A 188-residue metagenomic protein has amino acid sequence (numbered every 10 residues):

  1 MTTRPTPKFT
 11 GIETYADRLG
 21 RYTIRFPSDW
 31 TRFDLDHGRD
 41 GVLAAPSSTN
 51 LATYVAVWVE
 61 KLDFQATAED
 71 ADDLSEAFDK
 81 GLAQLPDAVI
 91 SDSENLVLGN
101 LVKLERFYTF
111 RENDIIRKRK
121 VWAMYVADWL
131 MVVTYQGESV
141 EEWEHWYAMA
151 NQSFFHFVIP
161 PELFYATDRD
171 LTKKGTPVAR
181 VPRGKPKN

Functional and structural regions predicted by a protein language model:
M1-R117, Y125-N188: N-terminal targeting sequences that direct proteins away from the cytosol to non-cytosolic compartments
